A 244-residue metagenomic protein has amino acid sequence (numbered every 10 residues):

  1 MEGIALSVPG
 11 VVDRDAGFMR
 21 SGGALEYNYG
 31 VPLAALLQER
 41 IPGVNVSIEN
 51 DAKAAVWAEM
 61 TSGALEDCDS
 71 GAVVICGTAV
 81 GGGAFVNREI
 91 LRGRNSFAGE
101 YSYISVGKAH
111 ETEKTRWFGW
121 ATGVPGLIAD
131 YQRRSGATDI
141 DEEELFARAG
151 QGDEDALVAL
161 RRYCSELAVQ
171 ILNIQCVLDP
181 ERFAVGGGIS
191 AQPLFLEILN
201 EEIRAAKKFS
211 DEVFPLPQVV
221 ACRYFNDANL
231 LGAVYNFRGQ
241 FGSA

Functional and structural regions predicted by a protein language model:
M1-A5, D13-A16, A34-V46, A58-C68 (+2 more regions): ATP-binding/phosphotransfer module of carbohydrate and carboxylate kinases, centering on a glycine-rich
G17-G30: A charged helix-plus-loop insertion that forms the helical arch/lid used to bind and gate nucleic-acid substrates
Y27, G93, A98-E100: A short acidic/small-residue loop/turn micro-motif
I48-A52: Short loop/edge segments at beta-strand edges and connector loops that shape dinucleotide/nucleotide cofactor-binding
A72-V74: Conserved beta-strand elements of the Class I
G77-A79: Short, small/polar residue-rich loop motifs at catalytic or cofactor-binding pockets
G81-F85, I104: Short beta-strand scaffold segments in enzyme catalytic cores
